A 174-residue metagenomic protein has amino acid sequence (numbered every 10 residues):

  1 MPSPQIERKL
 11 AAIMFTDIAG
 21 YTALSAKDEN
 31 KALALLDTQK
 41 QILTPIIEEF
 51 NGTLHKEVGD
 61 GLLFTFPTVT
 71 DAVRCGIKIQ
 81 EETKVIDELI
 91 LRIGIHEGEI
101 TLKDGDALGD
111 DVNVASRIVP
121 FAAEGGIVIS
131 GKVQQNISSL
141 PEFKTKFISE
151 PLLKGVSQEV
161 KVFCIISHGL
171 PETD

Functional and structural regions predicted by a protein language model:
M1-K78, E82: Catalytic NTP-binding/metal-coordinating core of nucleotidyl cyclase/transferase enzymes
P4, Q41, L63-L170: Catalytic beta-strand-to-alpha-helix segment of the class III nucleotidyl cyclase homology domain
E172-D174: Short, charged, solvent-exposed linker or helix-capping segments at domain edges/interfaces that act as flexible hinges
